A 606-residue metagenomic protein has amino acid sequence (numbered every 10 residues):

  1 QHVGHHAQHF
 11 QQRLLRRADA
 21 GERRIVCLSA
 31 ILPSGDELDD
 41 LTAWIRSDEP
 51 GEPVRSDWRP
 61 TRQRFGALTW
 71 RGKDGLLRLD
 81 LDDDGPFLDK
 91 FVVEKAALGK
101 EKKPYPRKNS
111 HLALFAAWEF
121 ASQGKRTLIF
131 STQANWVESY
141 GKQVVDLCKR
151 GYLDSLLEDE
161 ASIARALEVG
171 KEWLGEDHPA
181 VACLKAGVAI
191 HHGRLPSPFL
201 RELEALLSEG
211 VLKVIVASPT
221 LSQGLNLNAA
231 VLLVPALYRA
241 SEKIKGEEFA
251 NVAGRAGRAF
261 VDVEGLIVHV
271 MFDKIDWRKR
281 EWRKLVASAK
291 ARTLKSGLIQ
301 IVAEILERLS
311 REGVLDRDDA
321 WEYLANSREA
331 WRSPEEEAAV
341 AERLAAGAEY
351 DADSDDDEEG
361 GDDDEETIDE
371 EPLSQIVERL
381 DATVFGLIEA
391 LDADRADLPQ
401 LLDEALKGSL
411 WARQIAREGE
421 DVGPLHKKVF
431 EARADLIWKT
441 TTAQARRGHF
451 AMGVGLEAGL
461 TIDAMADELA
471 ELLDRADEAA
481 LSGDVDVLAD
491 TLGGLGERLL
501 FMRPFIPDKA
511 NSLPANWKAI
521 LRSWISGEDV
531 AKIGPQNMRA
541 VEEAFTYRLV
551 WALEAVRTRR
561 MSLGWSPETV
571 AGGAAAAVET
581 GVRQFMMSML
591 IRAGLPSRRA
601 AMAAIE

Functional and structural regions predicted by a protein language model:
H2-R23, D36: Short, conserved "post-DEAD/DEAH" coupling segment immediately C-terminal to helicase motif II within the SF2/RecA-like
R24-Q143, A189: Conserved interdomain linker/interface between the two RecA-like ATPase lobes of SF2 helicase motors
A30-D36, W58-R62, W70, Q133-V137 (+5 more regions): Conserved nucleotide-binding/hydrolysis micro-motifs of P-loop NTPases
L114-A116, S122-V214, E242-E247: Conserved C-terminal RecA-like helicase domain
T132, L200-A236, G254: Beta-edge loop/turn motif
L227, V231, Y238-L285: Conserved segment of the helicase C-terminal RecA-like domain
E264-G265, D273-V340: C-terminal or mid-to-C-terminal helical accessory/interaction module adjacent to the motor/catalytic core
D316, E322-A325, R379, T383-E606: C-terminal accessory/interaction regions of large nucleic acid-associated machines
